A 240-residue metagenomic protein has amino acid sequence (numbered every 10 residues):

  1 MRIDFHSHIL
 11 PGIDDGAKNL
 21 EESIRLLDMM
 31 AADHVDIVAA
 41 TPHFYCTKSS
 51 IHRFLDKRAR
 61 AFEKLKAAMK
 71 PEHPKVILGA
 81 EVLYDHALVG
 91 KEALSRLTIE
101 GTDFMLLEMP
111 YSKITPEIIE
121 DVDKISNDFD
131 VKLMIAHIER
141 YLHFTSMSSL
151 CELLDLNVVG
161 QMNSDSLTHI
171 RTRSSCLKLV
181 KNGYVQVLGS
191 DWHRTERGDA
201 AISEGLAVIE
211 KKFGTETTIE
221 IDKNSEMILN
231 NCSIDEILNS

Functional and structural regions predicted by a protein language model:
M1-H73: An N-terminally biased module of ancient metal coordination in phosphate/nucleic-acid-related enzymes
H8-L10, H43-F44, G79-D85, P110-S112 (+4 more regions): Active-site beta-loop-alpha junctions enriched in small/polar residues
A31, S126-N127, V180-K181: Non-catalytic positions within long, well-ordered alpha-helices that form the structural scaffold/packing of enzyme
D36-I37, V131, V185-Q186: Short acidic/polar active-site loop segments enriched in Thr and Asp
S49-Q161: Extended substrate/RNA-proximal surfaces in nucleic-acid metabolism proteins
Y184-A200: Short acidic/histidine-rich active-site segments
I202-S240: Mid-to-C-terminal alpha-helical segments outside catalytic/metal-binding sites
